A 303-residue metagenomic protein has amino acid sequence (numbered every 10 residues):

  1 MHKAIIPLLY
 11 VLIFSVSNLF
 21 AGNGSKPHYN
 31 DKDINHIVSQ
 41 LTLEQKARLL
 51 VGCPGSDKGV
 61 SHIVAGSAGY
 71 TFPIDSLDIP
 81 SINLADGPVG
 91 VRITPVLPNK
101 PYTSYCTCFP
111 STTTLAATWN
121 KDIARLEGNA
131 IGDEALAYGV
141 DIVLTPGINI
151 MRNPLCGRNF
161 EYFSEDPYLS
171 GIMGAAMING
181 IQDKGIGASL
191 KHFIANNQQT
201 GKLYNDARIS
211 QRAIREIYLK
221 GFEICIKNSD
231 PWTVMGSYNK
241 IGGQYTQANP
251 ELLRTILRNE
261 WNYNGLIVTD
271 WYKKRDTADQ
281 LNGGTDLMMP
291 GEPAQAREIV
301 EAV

Functional and structural regions predicted by a protein language model:
M1-K26: Bacterial Sec-dependent N-terminal signal peptides
N18-V303: Glycoside hydrolase catalytic-domain context in secreted enzymes
